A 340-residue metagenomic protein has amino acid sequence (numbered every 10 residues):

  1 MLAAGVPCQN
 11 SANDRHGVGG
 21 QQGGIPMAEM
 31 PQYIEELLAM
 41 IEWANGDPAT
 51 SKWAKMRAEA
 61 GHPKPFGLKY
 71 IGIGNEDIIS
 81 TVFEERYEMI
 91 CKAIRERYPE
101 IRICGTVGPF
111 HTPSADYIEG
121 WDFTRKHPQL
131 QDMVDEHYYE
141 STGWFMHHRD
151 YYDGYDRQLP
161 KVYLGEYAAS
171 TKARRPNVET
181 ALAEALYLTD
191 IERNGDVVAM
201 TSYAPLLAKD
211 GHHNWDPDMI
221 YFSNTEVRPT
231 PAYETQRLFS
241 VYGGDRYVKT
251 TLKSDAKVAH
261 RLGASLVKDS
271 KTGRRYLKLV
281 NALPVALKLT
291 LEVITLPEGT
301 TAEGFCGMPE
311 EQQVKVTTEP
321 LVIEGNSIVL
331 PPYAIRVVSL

Functional and structural regions predicted by a protein language model:
M1-I101, G105-D122, P128: N-terminal catalytic cores of secreted or lumenal carbohydrate-active enzymes
Q9-N10, H16-G24, G74, I78-V82 (+6 more regions): Flexible loop/turn segments at secondary-structure boundaries
M40, I71, V134, T201 (+2 more regions): Conserved, mostly hydrophobic/aromatic
R57, T81-L188, N194-V197, T251-V258: Noncatalytic carbohydrate-binding groove/subsite architecture in carbohydrate-active enzymes
L159-A264: Aromatic/acidic polysaccharide-binding cleft in carbohydrate-active enzymes
H260-E298, R336-V337: Carbohydrate-binding surface patches
I294-Q313: Solvent-exposed beta-hairpin/edge-strand motifs
E319-L340: C-terminal beta-strand-rich structural cap/linker in extracellular carbohydrate-active enzymes
